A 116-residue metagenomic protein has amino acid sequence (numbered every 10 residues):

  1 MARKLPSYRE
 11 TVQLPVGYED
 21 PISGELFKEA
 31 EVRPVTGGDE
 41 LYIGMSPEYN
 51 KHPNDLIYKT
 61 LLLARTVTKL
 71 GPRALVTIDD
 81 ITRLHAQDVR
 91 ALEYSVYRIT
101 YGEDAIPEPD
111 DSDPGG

Functional and structural regions predicted by a protein language model:
A2-G116: Short, surface-exposed, charged amphipathic helix/loop patches that serve as local interaction elements
